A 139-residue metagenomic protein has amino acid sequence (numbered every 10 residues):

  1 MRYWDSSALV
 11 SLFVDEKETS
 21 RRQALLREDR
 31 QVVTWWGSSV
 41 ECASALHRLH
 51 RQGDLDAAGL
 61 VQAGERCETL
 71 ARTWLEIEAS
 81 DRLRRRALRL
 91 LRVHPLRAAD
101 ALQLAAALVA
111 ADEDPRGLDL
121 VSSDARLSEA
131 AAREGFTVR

Functional and structural regions predicted by a protein language model:
M1-S39, L49-Q62, F136: Short, well-structured N-terminal submotif of metal-dependent ribonuclease cores
S6, A125-R139: Extended low-complexity acidic/polar segments
E28-D29, L70-T73, E134: Structured helix-beta-strand junction loops
A43-R92: Active-site-proximal, substrate-binding regions of enzyme catalytic domains and RNA-binding/basic surfaces
T73-R126: Active-site neighborhoods of divalent-metal-dependent phosphate/nucleic-acid chemistry enzymes
